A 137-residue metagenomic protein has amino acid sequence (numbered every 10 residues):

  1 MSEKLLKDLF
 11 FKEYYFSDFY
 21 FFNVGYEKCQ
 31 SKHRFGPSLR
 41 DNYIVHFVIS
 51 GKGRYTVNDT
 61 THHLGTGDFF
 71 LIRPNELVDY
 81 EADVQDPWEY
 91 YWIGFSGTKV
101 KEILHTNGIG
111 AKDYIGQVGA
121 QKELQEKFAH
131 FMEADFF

Functional and structural regions predicted by a protein language model:
M1-Y20, A134: A short, N-terminal "cap"/entry segment at the start of jelly-roll beta-barrel domains of the cupin/DSBH fold
S2-E3, S17, G97, Q121-F128: A structural signal for well-ordered alpha-helical scaffolds and beta->alpha junctions
L9, Q30, D113-G116: Residue-level detector of alpha-helix boundaries and kinks
K12, Y91, I115-G119: A general boundary/transition motif marking the beginning of the first structured unit of a protein
F16, Y20-A111: N-terminal regulatory/effector-sensing and dimerization cores that precede helix-turn-helix DNA-binding domains
I103-F137: Amphipathic alpha-helical segments enriched in hydrophobic/aromatic residues interleaved with Lys/Arg
